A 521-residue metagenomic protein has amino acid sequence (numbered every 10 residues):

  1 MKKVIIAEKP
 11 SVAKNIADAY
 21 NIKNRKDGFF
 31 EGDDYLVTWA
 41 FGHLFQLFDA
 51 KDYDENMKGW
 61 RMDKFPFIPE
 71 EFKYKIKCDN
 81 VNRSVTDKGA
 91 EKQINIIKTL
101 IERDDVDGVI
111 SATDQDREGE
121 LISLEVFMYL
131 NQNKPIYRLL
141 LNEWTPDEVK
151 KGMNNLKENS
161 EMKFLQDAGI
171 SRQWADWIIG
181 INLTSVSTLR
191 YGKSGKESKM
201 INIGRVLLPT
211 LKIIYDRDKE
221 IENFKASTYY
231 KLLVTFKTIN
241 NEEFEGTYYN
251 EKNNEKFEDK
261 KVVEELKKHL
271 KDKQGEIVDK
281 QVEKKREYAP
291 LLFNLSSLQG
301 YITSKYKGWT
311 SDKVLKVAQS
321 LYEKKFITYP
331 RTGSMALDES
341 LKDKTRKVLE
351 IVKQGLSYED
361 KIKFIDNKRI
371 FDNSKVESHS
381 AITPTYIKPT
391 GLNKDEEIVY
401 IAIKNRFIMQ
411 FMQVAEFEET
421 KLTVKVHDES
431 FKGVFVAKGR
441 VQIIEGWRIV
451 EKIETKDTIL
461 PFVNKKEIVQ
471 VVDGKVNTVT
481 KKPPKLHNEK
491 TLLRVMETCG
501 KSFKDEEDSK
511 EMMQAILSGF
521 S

Functional and structural regions predicted by a protein language model:
M1-Q173, W177-I181, P483: Intrinsically disordered, low-complexity regulatory segments
N24-G28, N159-F164, S185-L189, K219-F224 (+2 more regions): Active-site phosphate-binding and catalytic loops of NTP-dependent enzymes
L36, L44-K88, T99, S198-Q319 (+4 more regions): Long, highly charged, low-complexity internal segments
T113-Q115, G300, R331: Short glycine-centered, acidic/aromatic-flanked micro-motifs in structured strand/loop junctions that mark active-site
N159, S304-K307, G333, Y386-L392: A generic structural motif
I170, K375-H379: Short, solvent-exposed loop/turn segments at the edges of secondary structure
I170-G204, I516: Amphipathic alpha-helical segments of the small helical/lid subdomains adjacent to P-loop NTPase cores
Y306-F371, V376: Extended, well-ordered alpha-helical scaffold/bundle regions in very large, multi-domain proteins
